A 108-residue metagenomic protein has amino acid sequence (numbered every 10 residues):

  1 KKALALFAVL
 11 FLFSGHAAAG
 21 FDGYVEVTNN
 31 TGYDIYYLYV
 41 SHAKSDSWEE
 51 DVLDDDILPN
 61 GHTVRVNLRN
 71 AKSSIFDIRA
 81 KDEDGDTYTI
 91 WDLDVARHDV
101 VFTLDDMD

Functional and structural regions predicted by a protein language model:
K1-F7: Sec-dependent signal peptide recognition, specifically the positively charged N-region followed immediately by
L12-G15: N-terminal signal peptide c-region/cleavage motif recognized by signal peptidases
F21-V25, V64: Structural beta-strand segments of beta-rich domains
V25-G32: Asparagine-centered strand-capping/turn motif at beta-strand->loop junctions
Y33-Y37, Y88: Short acidic/proline- and small/hydrophobic-mixed sequence motifs that coincide with surface turns and coil-to-beta
D46-K72: Intrinsically disordered, low-complexity Pro/Gly/Ser/Thr-rich segments with frequent PxxP/GP/PP motifs and embedded
S73-E83: A short, solvent-exposed beta-strand micro-motif common in secreted/extracellular proteins
T87-D108: Extracellular beta-sheet/turn segments enriched in Thr/Pro/Gly and aliphatic residues
